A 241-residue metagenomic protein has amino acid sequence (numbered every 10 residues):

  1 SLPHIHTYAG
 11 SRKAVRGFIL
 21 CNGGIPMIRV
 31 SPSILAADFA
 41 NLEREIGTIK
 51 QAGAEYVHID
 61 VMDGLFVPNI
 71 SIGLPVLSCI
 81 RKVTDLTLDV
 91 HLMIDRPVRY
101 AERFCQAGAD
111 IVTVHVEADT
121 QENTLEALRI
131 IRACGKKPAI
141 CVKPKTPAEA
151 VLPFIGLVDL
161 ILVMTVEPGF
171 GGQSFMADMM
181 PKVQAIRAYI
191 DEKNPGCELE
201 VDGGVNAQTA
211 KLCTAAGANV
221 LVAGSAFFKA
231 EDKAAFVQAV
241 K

Functional and structural regions predicted by a protein language model:
I5-T7, S11-P26: Short, Lys/Arg-enriched N-terminal segments with co-localized hydrophobic residues within the first ~10-30 amino acids
M27-A107, I111, A118-E122, P138 (+6 more regions): Conserved N-terminal beta1-alpha1 strand-loop-helix module at the mouth
M27-V30, T84-V90, I131-K143, Y189-V201: Short beta-strand/loop segments at the ligand-binding rim of alpha/beta enzyme cores
R29, T113, C141, L162-T165 (+2 more regions): Conserved beta-strand segments that form the floor/walls of ligand-binding pockets within enzyme and binding domains
A107, C134, A216: Conserved dinucleotide-binding and phosphotransfer motif residues
E167, S174-A215: Active-site/ligand-binding-proximal alpha/beta "capping" segment
P195-V201, N206-K241: Alpha/beta catalytic cores of nucleotide-metabolism and tRNA/nucleoside-modifying enzymes
